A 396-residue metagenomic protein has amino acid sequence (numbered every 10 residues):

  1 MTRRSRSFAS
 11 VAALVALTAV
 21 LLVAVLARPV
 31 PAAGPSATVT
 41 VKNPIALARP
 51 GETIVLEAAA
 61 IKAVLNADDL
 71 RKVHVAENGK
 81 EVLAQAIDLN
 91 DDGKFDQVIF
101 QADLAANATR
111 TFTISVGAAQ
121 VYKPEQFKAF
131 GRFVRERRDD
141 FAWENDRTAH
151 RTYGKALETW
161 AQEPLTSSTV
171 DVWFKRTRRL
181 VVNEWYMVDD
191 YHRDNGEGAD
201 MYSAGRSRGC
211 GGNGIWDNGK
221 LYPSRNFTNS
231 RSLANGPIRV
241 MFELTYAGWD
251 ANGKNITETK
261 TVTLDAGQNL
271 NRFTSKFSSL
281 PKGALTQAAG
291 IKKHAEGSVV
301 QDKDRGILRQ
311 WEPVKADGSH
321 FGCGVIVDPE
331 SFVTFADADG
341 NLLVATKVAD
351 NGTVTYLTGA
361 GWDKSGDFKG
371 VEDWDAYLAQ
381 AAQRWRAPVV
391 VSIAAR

Functional and structural regions predicted by a protein language model:
A12-V25: Bacterial N-terminal signal peptides
A33-G131: Alpha-mannosidase-like glycoside hydrolase catalytic domains involved in N-glycan trimming, generalizing to other
A37-N43, R147, K260, N271-S279: Short, well-ordered beta-strand segments enriched in hydrophobic/aromatic residues
L70-Q97, D250, G297-E312, G324-T334: Solvent-exposed beta-strand/loop surfaces of large extracellular or lumenal domains
G93-L104, V325-R396: Beta-strand-rich recognition/accessory modules
A119-L221: Solvent-exposed N-terminal domain segments of exported/luminal and surface proteins
N183-A266: Extended, loop-rich substrate-binding clefts of extracytoplasmic carbohydrate-active enzymes
E258, L270-D302: Acidic (Asp/Glu-rich), glycine- and aromatic
